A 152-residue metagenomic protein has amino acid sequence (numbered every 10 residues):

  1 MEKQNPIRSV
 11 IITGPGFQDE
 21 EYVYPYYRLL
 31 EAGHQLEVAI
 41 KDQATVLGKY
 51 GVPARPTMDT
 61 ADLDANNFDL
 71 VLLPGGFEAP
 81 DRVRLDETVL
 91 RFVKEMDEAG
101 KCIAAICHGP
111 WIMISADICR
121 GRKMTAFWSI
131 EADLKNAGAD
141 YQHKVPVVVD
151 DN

Functional and structural regions predicted by a protein language model:
M1-A99, I103, W111-R120, E131-N152: Extended, subdomain-level signal for the structured scaffold at the beginning of enzyme domains
C107: Catalytic nucleophile serine of serine hydrolases, specifically the conserved "nucleophile elbow" pentapeptide
M124: Anionic-ligand binding patches
F127-S129: Glycine/proline-rich loop-helix segments at beta-alpha junctions forming the active-site rim of enzyme cores
